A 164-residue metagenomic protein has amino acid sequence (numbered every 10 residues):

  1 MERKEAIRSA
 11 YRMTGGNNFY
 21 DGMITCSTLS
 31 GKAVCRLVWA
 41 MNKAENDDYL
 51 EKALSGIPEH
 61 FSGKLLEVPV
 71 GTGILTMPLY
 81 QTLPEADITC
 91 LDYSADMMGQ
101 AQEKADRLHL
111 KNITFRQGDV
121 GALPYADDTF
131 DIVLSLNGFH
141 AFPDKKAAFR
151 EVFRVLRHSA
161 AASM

Functional and structural regions predicted by a protein language model:
M1-A33: N-terminal, positively charged/glycine-rich alpha-helical extensions of SAM-dependent methyltransferases
S30-A44: Class I SAM-dependent methyltransferase Rossmann-like catalytic core, especially the SAM/SAH-binding loop
A40-S62: Conserved alpha-helix/loop element of class I SAM-dependent methyltransferases that forms part of the SAM/SAH-binding
I57, T82-L83, L156: A generic alpha-to-beta junction signature in SAM-dependent methyltransferases
K64-A122: Class I SAM-dependent methyltransferase SAM/SAH-binding core
G121-I132: A short acidic, Gly/Pro-enriched loop at the edge of an enzyme's catalytic core that lines a small-molecule cofactor
I132-D144: A short SAM/SAH-binding and catalytic strip from SAM-dependent methyltransferases
K146-A161: A short glycine-rich, Lys/Arg-flanked "PGG" loop and its adjoining helix->strand segment in the class I
